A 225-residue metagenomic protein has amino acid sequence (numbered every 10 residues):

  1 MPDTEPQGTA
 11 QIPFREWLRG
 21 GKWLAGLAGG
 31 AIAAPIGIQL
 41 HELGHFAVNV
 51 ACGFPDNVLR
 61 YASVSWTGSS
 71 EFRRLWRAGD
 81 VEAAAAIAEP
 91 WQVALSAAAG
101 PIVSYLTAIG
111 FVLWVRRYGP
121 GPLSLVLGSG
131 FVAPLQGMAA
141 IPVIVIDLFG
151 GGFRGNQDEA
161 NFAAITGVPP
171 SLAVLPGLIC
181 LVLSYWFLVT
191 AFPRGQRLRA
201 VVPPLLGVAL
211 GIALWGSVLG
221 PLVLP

Functional and structural regions predicted by a protein language model:
M1-G20: Short, Lys/Arg-rich, polar N-terminal cytosolic tail immediately upstream of the first transmembrane signal-anchor
F14-G26, R77-D80: Short, motif-level signal for alpha-helix interfacial/capping segments enriched in acidic residues and aromatics/proline
A25-I32, V93, A97: Hydrophobic alpha-helical segments, chiefly the membrane-spanning helices and signal/signal-anchor peptides
G29-I87: Small-residue-rich helix-interface/hinge motifs
F72-P193: Metalloprotease/metallohydrolase-associated module, dominated by Zn2+-dependent proteases
L123-L125, R194-L206: Membrane-interfacial entry segments at the cytosolic side of transmembrane helices
L178-V182, L206-L214: Hydrophobic membrane-spanning alpha-helices of multi-pass integral membrane proteins
W215-P225: Juxtamembrane boundary at the C-terminal end of a transmembrane helix
